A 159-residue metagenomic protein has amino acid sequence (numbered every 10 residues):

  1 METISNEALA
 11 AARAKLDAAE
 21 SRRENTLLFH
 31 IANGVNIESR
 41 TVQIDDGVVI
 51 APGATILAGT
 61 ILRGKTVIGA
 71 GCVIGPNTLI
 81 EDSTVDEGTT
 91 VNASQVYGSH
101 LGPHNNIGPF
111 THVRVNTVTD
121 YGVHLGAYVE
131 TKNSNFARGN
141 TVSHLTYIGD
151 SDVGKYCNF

Functional and structural regions predicted by a protein language model:
M1-T41, D45-G47, P52-G53: Terminal amphipathic alpha-helical/low-complexity segments used for targeting or macromolecular assembly
N36-F159: Structural signal for interior beta-strand "rungs" in well-ordered beta-sheet cores of soluble enzyme domains
